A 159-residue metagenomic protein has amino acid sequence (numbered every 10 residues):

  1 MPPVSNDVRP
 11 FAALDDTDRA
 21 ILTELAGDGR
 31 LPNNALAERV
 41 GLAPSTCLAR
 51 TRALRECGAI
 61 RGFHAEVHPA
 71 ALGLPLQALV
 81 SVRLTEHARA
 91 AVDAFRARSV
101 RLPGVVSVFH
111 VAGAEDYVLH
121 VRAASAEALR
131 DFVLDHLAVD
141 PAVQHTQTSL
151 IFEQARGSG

Functional and structural regions predicted by a protein language model:
M1-G159: A compositional/biophysical signature of low hydrophobicity enriched in polar/charged and small residues
